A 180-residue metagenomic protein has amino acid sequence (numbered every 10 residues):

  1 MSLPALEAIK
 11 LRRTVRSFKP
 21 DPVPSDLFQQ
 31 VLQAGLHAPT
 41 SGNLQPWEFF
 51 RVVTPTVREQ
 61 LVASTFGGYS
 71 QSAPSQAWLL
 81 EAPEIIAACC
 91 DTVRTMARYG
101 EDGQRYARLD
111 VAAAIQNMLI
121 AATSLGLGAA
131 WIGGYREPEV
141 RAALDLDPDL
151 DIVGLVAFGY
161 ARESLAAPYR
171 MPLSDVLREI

Functional and structural regions predicted by a protein language model:
M1-P22: Short acidic N-proximal helix/loop "leader" segments that mark the beginning of a domain or an inter-domain linker
E7-T14, G154-I180: C-terminal helix-cap and adjacent tail motif
F28-Q33: Short amphipathic alpha-helical segments
G35, I86, M96-A97, E101-A143: Small-aliphatic-rich amphipathic alpha-helix that forms the alpha element of a beta-alpha
N43-V111: Glycine/small-residue-rich phosphate/adenosyl-binding loop
S72-A82, D145-A167: A glycine-rich helix N-cap at a beta->alpha junction
C90, G134, Y160: Short secondary-structure boundary segments
